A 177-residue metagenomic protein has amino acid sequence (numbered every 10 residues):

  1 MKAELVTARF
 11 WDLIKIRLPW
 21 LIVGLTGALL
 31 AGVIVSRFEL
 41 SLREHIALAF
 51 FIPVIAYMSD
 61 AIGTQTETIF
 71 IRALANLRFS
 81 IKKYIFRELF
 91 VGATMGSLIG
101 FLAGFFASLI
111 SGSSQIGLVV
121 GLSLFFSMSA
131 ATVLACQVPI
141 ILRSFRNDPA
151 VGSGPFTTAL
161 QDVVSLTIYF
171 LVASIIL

Functional and structural regions predicted by a protein language model:
M1-A49: Cytosolic regulatory modules rich in charged/polar residues
M1-L13, T64-F86, L142-R146, V151: Non-transmembrane, extramembrane segments of multi-pass ion/lipid transporters
L18, G63, D148, D162: Residue-level signature of catalytic and energy-coupling elements of molecular machines, predominantly ATP/GTP-dependent
W20-A28, G32, F51, I55 (+16 more regions): Alpha-helical transmembrane segments in multi-pass membrane proteins
V33, R37, S41, A61 (+3 more regions): Membrane-spanning helices that line or support transport/gating and their immediate boundary helices in channels
R37-I52, G112-L122: Membrane-water interface of transmembrane alpha-helices in multipass transporters/channels
E39-L40, A107-G112, R146-N147, L177: Short helix-capping/hinge motifs at transmembrane helix termini and TM-loop junctions
H45-V54, I85, G121, R146-F156: The feature identifies polytopic integral membrane transport proteins across all domains of life
